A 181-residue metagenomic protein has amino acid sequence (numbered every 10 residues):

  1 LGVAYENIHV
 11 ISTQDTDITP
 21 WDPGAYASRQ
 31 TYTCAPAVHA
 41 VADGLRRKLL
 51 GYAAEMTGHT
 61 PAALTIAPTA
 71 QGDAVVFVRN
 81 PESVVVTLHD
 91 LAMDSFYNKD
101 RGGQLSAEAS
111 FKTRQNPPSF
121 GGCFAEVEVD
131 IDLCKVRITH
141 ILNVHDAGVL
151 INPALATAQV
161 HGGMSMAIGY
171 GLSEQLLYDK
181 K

Functional and structural regions predicted by a protein language model:
L1-K181: Cofactor-binding beta-sheet edge motifs in enzyme active sites
